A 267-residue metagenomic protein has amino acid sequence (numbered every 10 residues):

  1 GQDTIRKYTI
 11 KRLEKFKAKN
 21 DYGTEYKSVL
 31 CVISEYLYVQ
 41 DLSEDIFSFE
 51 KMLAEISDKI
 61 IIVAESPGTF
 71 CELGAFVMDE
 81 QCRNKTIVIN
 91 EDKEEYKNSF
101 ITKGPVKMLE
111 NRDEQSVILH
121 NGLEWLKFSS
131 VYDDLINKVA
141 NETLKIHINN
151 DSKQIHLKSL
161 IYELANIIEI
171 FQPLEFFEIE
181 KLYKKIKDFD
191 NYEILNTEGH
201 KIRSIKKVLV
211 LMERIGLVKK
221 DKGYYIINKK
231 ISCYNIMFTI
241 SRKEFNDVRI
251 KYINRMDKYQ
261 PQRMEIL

Functional and structural regions predicted by a protein language model:
I5-K19, N98-N111: Short, aromatic/basic amphipathic alpha-helical patches
N20-F47: Conserved BB-loop
S43-I60: Donor nucleotide-activated moiety binding/catalytic core segment of transferases that use nucleotide-activated donors
A75-I118: Cross-kingdom TIR/SEFIR domain
G104-H156: Long, low-complexity, charged/polar intrinsically disordered regions in eukaryotic proteins
K153-Y192: Short amphipathic alpha-helical interface segments
L209-G223: A short, conserved structural fragment
K229-L267: Short, amphipathic alpha-helical interaction segments positioned at domain boundaries
